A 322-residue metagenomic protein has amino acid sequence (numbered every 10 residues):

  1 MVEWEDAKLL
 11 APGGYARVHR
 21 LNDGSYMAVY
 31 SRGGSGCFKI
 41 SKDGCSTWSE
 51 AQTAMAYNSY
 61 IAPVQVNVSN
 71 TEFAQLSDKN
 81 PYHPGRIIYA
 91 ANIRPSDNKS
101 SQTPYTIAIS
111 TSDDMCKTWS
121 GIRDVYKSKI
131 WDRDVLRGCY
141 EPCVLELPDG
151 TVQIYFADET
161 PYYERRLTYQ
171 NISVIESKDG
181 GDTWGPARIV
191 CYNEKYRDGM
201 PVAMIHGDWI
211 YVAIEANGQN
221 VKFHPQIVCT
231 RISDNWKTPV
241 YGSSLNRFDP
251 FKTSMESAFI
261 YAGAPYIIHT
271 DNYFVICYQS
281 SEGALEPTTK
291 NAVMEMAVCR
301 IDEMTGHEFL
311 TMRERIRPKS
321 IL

Functional and structural regions predicted by a protein language model:
M1-L322: Asp-box/BNR beta-propeller blade signature and adjacent active/binding-site loops in extracellular glycan-interacting
